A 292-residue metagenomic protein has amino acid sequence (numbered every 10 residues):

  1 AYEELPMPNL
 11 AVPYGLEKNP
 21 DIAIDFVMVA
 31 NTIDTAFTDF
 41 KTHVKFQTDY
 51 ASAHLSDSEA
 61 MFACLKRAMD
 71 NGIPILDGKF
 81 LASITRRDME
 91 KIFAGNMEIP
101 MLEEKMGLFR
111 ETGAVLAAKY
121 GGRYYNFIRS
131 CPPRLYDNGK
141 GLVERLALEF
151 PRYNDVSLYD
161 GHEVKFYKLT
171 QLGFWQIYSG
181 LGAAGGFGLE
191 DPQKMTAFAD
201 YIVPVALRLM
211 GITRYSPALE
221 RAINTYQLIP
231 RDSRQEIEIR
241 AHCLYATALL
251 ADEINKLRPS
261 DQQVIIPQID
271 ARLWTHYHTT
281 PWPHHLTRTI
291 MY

Functional and structural regions predicted by a protein language model:
A1-Y167, R214-R221, Y277-Y292: Phosphate/adenylate-binding glycine loop and adjacent helical scaffold
Y167-F174: Amphipathic alpha-helical elements of HEAT/ARM-like alpha-solenoid repeat scaffolds that form extended
W175-Y292: Accessory, usually C-terminal, subdomains that scaffold auxiliary metal cofactors
